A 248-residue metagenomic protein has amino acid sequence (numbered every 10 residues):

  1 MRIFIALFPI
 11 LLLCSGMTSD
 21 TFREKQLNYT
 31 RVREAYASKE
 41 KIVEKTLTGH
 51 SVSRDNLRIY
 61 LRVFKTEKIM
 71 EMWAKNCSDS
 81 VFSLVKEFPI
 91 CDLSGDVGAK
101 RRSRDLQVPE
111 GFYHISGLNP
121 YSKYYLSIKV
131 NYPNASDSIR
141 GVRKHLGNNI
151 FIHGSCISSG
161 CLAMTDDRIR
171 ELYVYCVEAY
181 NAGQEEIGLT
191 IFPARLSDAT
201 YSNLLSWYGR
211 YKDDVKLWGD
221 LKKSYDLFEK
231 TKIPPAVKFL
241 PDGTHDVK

Functional and structural regions predicted by a protein language model:
M1-I3, C156: Generic structural signal for short, solvent-exposed loop/turn connectors between secondary structure elements
I3-L13: Sec-dependent N-terminal signal peptides
M17-S159, D167-I187, L196-K248: Cell wall/extracellular polymer interaction/catalysis modules
M164: A conserved hydrophobic position in a structured secondary element of the catalytic/binding core that shapes
I191-P193: Hydrophobic transmembrane alpha-helices
